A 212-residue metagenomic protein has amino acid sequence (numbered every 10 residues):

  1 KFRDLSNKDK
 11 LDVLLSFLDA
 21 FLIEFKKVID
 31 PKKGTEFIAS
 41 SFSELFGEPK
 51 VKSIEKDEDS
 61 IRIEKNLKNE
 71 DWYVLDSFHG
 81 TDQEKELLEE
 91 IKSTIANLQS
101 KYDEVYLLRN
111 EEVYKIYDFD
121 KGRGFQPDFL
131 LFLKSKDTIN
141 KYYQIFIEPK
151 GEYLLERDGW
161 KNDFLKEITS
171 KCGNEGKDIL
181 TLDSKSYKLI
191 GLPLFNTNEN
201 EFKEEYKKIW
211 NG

Functional and structural regions predicted by a protein language model:
K1-G212: Intrinsically disordered, low-complexity, repeat-rich regions that form long N- or C-terminal tails or large
